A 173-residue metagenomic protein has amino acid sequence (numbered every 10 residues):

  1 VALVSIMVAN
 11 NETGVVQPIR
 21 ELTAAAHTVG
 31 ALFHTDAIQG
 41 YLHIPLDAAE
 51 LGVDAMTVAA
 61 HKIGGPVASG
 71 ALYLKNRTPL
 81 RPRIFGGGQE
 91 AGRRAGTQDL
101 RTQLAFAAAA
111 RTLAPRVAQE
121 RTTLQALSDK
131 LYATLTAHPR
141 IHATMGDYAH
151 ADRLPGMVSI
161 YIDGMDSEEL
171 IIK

Functional and structural regions predicted by a protein language model:
V1-K173: Pyridoxal 5′-phosphate
